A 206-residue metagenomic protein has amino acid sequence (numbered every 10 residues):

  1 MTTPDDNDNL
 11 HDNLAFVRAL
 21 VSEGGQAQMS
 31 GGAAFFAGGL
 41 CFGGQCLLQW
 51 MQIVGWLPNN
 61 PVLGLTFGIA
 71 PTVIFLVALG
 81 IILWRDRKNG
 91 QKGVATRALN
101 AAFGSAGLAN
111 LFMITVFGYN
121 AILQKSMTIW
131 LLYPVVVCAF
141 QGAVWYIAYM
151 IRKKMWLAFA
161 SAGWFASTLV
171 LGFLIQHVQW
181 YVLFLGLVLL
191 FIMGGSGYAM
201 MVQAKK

Functional and structural regions predicted by a protein language model:
M1-G31: N-terminal juxtamembrane cytosolic/stromal segments of multi-pass membrane proteins
G25-F117: Selected alpha-helical membrane-embedding segments in polytopic membrane proteins
G25-F35, P61-L65, T128-V135, K154 (+2 more regions): Membrane-water interface of alpha-helical transmembrane segments
F36-L47, T72-L76, L111, V136-Y146 (+2 more regions): Hydrophobic alpha-helical transmembrane segments of multipass integral membrane proteins
W50-V62, G118-L131, L174-W180: Helix-coil boundary and interhelical linker segments in multi-pass alpha-helical membrane proteins
I74-I81, N100-F112, V137-F140, L171-L183 (+1 more regions): Short, highly charged low-complexity linear segments
A98-L157: Membrane-proximal helix-loop-helix units in multi-pass membrane proteins
Q141-K206: Terminal transmembrane helical module of multi-pass membrane proteins
